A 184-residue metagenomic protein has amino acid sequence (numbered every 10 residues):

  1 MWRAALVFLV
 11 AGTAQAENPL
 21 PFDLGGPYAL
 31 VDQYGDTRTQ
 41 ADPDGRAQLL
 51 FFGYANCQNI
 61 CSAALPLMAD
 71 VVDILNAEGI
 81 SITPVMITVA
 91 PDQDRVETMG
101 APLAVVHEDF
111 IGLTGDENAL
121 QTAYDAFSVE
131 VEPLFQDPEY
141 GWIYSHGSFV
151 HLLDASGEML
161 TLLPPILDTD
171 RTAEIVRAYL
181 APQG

Functional and structural regions predicted by a protein language model:
M1-V31, R177-G184: N-terminal targeting signals for export/organelle localization
P21, Y54, Q58-A64, D92 (+5 more regions): Solvent-exposed, acidic/flexible segments
D23-G25, P43-A47, G79-P84, S145-S148: Extracytoplasmic
Y28-Q48, V72: A short beta-strand-turn-helix
V31, I111-G115, E132, L163: Short acidic-hydrophobic, aromatic-tinged amphipathic segments that line or gate anion-handling sites
A41-A64, M68: Short active-site neighborhood of thiol/selenol oxidoreductases, capturing the structured segment around
A63-A123: Structural microenvironment flanking redox-active thiols in thiol-disulfide oxidoreductases
A119-I175: Thiol/disulfide oxidoreductase modules built on the thioredoxin-like
